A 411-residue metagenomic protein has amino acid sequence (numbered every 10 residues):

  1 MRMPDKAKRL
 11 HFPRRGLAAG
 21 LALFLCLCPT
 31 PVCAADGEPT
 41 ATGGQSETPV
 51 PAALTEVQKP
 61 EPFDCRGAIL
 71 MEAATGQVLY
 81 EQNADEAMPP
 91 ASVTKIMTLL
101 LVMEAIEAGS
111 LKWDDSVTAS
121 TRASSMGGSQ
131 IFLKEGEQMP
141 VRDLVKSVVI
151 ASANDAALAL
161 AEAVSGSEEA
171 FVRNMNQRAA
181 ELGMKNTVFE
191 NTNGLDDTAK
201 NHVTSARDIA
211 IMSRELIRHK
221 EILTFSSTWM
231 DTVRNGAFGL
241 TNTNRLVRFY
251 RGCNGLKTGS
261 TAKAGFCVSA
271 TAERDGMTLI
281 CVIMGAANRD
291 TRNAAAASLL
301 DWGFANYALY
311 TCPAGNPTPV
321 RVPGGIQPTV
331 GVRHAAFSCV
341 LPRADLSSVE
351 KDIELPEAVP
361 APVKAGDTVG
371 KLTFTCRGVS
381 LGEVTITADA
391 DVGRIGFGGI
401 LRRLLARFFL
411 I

Functional and structural regions predicted by a protein language model:
M1-F12: N-terminal secretory signal peptides that target proteins for export/translocation
H11-F24: Sec-dependent N-terminal signal peptides
A22, D36-A52, E72-A73, V78-E81 (+4 more regions): Membrane-proximal envelope biogenesis segments
A22, N176, L300-F304: Generic solvent-exposed, charged/amphipathic alpha-helical segments that serve as macromolecular interface scaffolds
C26-C33: C-terminal segment of classical bacterial N-terminal signal peptides
A35-I211, L216-K220: Active-site-adjacent loops and short helices of periplasmic peptidoglycan-processing enzymes
M184, V188, K200-I411: Domain-terminus/edge residues, biased toward the C-terminal soluble/receptor-binding domains of extracytoplasmic
